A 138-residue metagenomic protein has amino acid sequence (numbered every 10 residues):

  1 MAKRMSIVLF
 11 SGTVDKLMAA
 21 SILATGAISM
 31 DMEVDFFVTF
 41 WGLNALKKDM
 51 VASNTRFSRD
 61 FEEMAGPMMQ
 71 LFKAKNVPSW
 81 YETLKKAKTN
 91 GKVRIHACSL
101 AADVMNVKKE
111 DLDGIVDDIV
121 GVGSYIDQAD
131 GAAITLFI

Functional and structural regions predicted by a protein language model:
A2-S6: Extreme N-terminal starter segment of soluble prokaryotic enzymes
I7-L17: Short, glycine-rich nucleotide/cofactor-binding loops
M18-M30: Histidine-anchored nucleotide/phosphate-binding helix
V34-F40, H96-C98: Short internal beta-strands
G42-T55: N-terminal beta-loop-helix "entrance" segment that forms/cooperates in small-molecule cofactor or anionic ligand
T55-K85, T89: A glycine-rich helix N-cap at a beta->alpha junction
V77-A133: A charged, amphipathic interaction segment
T135-I138: Short hydrophobic/aromatic patches at helix-to-coil boundaries
